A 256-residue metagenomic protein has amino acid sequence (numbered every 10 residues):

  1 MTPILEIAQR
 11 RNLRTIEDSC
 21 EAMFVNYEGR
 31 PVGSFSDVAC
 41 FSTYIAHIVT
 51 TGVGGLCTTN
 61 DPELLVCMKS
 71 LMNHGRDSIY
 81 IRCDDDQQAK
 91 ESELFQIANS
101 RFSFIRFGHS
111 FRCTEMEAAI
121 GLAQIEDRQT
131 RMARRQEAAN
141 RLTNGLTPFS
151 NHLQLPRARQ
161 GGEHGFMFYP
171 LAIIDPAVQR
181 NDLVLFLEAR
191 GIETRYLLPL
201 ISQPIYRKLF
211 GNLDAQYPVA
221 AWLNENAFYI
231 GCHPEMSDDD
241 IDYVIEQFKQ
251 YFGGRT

Functional and structural regions predicted by a protein language model:
M1-P3, R10, N26, P62-T256: PLP-dependent aminotransferase class I/II
I7-A8, F35: Short, conserved loop/helix-junction motifs that constitute active-site signature segments in enzyme catalytic cores
L13-R14: Hydrophobic "anchor" residues on beta-strands that sit immediately upstream of conserved functional sites
E17-T51, V66, S100-S103: Conserved active-site segment immediately N-terminal to the catalytic lysine that forms the internal aldimine
P31-F35, C57, N212-A215: Short, hinge-like loop/turn segments at secondary-structure boundaries
F41-S42, G55-D61, E91-E93: Short beta-strand-to-turn element immediately C-terminal to the catalytic PLP-Schiff-base lysine in fold type I
Y44, G52-G54, R106, E115-M116: A conserved catalytic-core signature of glycosyltransferases
T50-G55, G121: Adenylate-forming
